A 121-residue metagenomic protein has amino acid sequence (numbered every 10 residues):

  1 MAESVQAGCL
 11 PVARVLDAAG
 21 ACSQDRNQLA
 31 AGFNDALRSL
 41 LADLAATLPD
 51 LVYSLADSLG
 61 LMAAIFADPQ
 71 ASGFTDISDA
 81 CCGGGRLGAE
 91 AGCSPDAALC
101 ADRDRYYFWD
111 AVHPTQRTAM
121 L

Functional and structural regions predicted by a protein language model:
A2-E3: Conserved functional hotspot residues at active sites or interaction interfaces
Q6-Q24, D43-A46, D50-V112: Mobile gating loops/cap/lid regions near enzyme active sites that modulate substrate access
R26-N34: Amphipathic, non-transmembrane alpha-helical scaffold segments
T115: Short, conserved phosphate/pyrophosphate- and ester-handling motifs at nucleotide-, phospho-/glycolipid
